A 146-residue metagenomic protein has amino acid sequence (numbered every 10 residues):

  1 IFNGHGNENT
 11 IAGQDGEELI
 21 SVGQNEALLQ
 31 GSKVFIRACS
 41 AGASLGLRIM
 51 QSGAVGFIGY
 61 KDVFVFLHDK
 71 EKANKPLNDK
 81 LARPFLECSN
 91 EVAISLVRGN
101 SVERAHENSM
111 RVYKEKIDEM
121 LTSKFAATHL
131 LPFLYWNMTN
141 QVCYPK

Functional and structural regions predicted by a protein language model:
I1-S44, C143-P145: Catalytic-core segments of thiol-dependent peptidases
G42-K146: Active-site-proximal C-terminal subdomain of hydrolase catalytic domains
